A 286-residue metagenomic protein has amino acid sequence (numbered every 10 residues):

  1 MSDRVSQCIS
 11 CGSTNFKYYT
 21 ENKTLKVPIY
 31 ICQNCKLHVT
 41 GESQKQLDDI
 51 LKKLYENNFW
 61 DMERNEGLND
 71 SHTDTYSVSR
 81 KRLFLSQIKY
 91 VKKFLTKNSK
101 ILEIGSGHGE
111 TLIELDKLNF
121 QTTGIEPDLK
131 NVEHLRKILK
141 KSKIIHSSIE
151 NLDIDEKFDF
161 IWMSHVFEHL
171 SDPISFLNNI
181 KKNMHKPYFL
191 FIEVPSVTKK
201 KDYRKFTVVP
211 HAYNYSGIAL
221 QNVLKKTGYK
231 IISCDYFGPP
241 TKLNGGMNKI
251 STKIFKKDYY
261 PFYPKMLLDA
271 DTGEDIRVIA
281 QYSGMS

Functional and structural regions predicted by a protein language model:
M1-S164, I174-L177, Y236-F237, K249 (+1 more regions): Conserved N-terminal segment of class I S-adenosyl-L-methionine
I9-K17, I218-D235, K253-F255: A SAM-dependent methyltransferase catalytic signature shared across enzymes that methylate proteins
H165-H169: A short His-aromatic
I174-F189: A short glycine-rich, Lys/Arg-flanked "PGG" loop and its adjoining helix->strand segment in the class I
P187, T198-K200, G238-P240: Feature marks short, surface-exposed loop/turn motifs that line or immediately flank catalytic pockets and channel
F191-V223: Short, glycine-/aromatic-enriched active-site segment of Class I SAM-dependent methyltransferases
G245-K256: Short, electropositive alpha-helical surface patch
